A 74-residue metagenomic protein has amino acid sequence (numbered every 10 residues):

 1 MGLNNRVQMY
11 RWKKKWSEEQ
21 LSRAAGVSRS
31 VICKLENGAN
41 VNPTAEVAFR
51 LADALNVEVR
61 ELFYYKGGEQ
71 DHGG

Functional and structural regions predicted by a protein language model:
M1-K13: A short, Lys/Arg-rich alpha-helix, primarily the initiator
Q8, E19, F49, R60: Residues within the helices of the helix-turn-helix
R11, S22, A52: The alpha-helix within a helix-turn-helix
W12, G26, N37, G67: Residue-level detection of the helix-turn-helix DNA-binding "recognition helix"
W16-L35: Short alpha-helical DNA-recognition segment
K34, F63-G74: Short, charged recognition helix plus adjacent turn of helix-turn-helix-like nucleic-acid-binding domains
A39-D53: Short, basic-rich loop-to-helix N-cap that marks the start of a DNA-contacting helix
